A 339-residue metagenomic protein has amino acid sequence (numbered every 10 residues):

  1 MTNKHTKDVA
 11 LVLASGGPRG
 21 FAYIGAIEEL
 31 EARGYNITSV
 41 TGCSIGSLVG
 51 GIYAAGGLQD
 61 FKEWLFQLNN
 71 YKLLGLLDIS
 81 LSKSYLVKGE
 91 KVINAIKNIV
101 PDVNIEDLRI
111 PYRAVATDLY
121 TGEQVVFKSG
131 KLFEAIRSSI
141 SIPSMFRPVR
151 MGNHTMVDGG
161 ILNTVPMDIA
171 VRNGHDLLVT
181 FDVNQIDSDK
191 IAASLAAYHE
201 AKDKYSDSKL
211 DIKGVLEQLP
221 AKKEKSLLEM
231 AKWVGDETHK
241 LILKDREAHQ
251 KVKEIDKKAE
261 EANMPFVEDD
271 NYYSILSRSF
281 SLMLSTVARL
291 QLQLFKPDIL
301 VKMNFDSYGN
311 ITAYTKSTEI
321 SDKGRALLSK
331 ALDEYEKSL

Functional and structural regions predicted by a protein language model:
M1-C43, G51-L339: Patatin-like phospholipase
